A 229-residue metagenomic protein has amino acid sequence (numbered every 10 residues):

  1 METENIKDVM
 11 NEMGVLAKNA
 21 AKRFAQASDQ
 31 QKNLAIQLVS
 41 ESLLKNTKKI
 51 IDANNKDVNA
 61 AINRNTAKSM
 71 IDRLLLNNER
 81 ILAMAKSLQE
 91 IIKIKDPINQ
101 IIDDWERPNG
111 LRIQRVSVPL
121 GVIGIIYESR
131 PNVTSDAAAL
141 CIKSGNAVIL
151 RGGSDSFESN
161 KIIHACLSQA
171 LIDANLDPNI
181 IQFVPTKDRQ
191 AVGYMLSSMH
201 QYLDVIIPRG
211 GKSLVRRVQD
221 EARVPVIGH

Functional and structural regions predicted by a protein language model:
M1-I113: N-terminal Rossmann-like NAD(P)+-binding subdomain of aldehyde/semialdehyde dehydrogenases
K93, I102-H229: Rossmann-like NAD(P) dinucleotide-binding subdomain of oxidoreductase/dehydrogenase enzymes
